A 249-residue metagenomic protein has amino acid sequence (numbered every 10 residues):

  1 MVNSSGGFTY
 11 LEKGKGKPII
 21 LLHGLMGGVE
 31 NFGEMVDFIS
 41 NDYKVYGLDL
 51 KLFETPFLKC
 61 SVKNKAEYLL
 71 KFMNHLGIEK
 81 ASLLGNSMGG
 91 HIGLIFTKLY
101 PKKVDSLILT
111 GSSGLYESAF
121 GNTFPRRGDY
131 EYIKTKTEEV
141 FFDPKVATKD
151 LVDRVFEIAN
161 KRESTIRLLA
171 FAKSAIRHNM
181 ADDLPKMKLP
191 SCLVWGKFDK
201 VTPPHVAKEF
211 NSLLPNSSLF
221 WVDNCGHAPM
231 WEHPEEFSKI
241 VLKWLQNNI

Functional and structural regions predicted by a protein language model:
T9-T55: Conserved HGGG/HGGXW glycine-rich cap/lid loop of the alpha/beta-hydrolase fold
L22, L50, T110, V222-C225: Alpha/beta-hydrolase
G33, Y46-L84, K239: Active-site loop/oxyanion-hole signature of alpha/beta-hydrolase fold enzymes
G85, G89, G93: Gly/Ala-rich beta-loop-alpha elbow adjacent to hydrolase catalytic centers
L94-L99, V104-T135: Flexible "cap/lid" loop of the alpha/beta hydrolase fold
R127-L189: Conserved alpha/beta-hydrolase catalytic His-Asp/Glu region
K173-S212, W221: Conserved serine/cysteine hydrolase catalytic core
S218, V222-I249: Catalytic active-site module of serine/aspartate enzymes centered on a nucleophile-bearing elbow/loop
